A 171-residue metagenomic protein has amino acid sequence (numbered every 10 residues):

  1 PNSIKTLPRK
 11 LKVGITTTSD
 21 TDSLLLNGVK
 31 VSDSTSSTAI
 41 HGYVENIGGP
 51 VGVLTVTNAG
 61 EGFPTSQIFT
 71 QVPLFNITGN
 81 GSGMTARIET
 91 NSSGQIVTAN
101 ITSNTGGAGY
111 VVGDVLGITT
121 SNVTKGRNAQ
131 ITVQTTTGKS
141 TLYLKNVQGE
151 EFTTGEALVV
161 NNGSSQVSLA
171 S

Functional and structural regions predicted by a protein language model:
P1-S171: Conserved, function-critical positions that sit in or immediately flank catalytic and ligand-binding motifs
